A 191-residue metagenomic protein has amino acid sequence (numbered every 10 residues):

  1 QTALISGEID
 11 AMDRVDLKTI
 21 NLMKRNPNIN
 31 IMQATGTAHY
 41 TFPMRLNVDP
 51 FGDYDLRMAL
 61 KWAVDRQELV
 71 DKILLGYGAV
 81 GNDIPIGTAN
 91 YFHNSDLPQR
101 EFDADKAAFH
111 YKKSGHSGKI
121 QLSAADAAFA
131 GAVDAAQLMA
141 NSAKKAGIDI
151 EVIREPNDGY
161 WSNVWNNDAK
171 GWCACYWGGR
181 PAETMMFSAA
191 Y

Functional and structural regions predicted by a protein language model:
Q1-E8, R25-N26, D55, Q137-A146 (+1 more regions): Short helices/loops that flank or line small-molecule/ion binding pockets
Q1-T2, R14-K18, A127, V152-S162: Short helix-initiation/N-cap motifs at beta->coil->alpha
Q1-V48, C175: Extracellular/periplasmic solute-recognition and catalytic clefts
N47, F51-N90, G131-A135: Periplasmic-binding protein-like
L60, K112, G131-I148: Cysteine-centered nucleophilic/redox motifs
V80-K113, F129-D134: Structural transition elements
S117-A127, I150-I153: Short, well-ordered beta-strand elements
S142-Y191: Periplasmic binding protein-like
